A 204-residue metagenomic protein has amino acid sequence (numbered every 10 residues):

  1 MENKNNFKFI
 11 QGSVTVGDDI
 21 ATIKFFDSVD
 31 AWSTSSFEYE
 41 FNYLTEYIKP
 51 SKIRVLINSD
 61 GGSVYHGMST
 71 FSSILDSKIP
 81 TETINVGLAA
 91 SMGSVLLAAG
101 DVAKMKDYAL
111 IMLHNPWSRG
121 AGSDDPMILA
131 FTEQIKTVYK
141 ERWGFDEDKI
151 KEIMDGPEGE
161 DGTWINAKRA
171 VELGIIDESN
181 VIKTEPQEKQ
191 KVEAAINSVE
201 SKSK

Functional and structural regions predicted by a protein language model:
M1-M92, A99-K204: N-terminal organellar transit peptides
